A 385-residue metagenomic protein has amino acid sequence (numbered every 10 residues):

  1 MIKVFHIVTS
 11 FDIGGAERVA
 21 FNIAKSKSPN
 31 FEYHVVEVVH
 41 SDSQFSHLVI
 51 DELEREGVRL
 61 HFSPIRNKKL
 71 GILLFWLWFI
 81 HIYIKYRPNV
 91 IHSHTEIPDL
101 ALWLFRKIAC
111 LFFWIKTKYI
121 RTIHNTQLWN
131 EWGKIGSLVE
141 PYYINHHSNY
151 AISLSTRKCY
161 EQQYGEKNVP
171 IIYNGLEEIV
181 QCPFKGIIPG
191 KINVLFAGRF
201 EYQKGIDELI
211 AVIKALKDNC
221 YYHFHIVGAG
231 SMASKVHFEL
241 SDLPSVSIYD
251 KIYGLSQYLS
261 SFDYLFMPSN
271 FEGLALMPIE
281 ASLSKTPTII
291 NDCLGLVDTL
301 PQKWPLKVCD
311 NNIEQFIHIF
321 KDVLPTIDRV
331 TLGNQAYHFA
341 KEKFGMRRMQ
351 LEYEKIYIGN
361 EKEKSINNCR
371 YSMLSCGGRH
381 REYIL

Functional and structural regions predicted by a protein language model:
H6-G71, G230-M232: N-terminal strand-loop element at the rim of the active site of nucleotide-sugar-dependent glycosyltransferases
E17-K25, I192, F196-A215, S231-S234 (+1 more regions): A conserved mid-protein helix/loop that constitutes part of the nucleotide-sugar donor-binding site
Y83, W114, Y119-H147: A conserved, positively charged/aromatic
S93-D99, I123: Short His-centered aromatic/hydrophobic patch
N145-I171, L176: A short, active-site helix/loop in glycosyltransferases that binds the activated sugar's phosphate group
K251, N270: Aromatic "clamp/platform" in nucleotide-sugar-dependent glycosyltransferases that forms part of the donor/acceptor
P287-I290: Short hydrophobic beta-strand element within catalytic cores of glycosyltransferases and related nucleotide-activated
Q302-E314, D322-I327: Conserved acidic donor-binding segment of nucleotide-sugar-dependent glycosyltransferases
